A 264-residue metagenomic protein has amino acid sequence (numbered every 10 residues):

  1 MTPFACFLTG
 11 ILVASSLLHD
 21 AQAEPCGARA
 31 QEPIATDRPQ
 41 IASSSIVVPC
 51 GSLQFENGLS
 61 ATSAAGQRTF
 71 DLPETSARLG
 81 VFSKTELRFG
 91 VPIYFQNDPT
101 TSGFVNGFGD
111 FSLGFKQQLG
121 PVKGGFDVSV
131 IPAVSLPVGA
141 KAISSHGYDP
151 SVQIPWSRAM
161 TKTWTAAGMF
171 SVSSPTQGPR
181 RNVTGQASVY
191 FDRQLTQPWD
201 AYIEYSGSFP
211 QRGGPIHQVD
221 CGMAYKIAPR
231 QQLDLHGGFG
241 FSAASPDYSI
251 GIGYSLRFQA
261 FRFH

Functional and structural regions predicted by a protein language model:
M1-P3: N-terminal secretory signal peptides that target proteins for export/translocation
A5-S16: Bacterial N-terminal signal peptides
A14-P25: Bacterial Sec-dependent signal peptides at the C-terminal "C-region" and cleavage site
A23-H264: Transmembrane beta-barrel domains of Gram-negative outer membranes and organellar outer membranes
